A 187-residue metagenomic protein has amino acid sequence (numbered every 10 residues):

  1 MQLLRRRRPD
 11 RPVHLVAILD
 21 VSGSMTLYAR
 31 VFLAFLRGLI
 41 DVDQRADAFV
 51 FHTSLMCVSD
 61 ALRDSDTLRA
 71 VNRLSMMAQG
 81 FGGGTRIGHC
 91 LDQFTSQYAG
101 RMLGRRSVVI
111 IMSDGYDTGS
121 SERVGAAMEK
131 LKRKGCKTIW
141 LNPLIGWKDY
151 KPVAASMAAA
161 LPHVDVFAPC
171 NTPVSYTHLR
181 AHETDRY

Functional and structural regions predicted by a protein language model:
M1-V16, T26, R30, A34 (+2 more regions): Acidic, polar low-complexity linker/tail segments
D20, D165: Residues that scaffold, gate, or flank divalent-cation-dependent active/transport sites
V21-A29, L55, Y116-G119: Short acidic, Gly/Ser-rich segments with clustered Asp/Glu that frequently serve as metal-coordination loops in enzyme
V50-L74, A154: Short beta-strand-loop
S59, G146-L161: Glycine-rich, charge-decorated loop segments at or immediately adjacent to ligand/cofactor-binding or catalytic sites
R69-S107, I145-P152: Von Willebrand factor
G88-K137, L179: Exposed acidic/Ser/Thr-rich ligand/metal-binding surfaces
T177-T184: Conserved small/polar residues in nucleotide/adenosyl-binding loops
